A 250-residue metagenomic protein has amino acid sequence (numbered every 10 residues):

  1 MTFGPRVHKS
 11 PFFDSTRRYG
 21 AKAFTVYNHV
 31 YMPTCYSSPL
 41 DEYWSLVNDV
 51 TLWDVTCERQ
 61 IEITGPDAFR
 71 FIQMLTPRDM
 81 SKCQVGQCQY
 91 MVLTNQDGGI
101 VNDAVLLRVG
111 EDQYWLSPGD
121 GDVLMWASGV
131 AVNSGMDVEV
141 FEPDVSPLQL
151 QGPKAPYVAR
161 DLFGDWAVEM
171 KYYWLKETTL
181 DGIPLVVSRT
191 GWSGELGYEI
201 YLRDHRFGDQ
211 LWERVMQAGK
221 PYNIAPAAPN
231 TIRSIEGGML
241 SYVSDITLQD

Functional and structural regions predicted by a protein language model:
M1-M91, G99: Acidic, proline/glycine-enriched N-terminal capping motif
M1-T34, L107-D250: Conserved, structured C-terminal
P39-N48, L93-D103, V132-G135, T179-V187: Short amphipathic beta-strand starts and helix->beta connectors
D54, D103, E199: Acidic active-site catalytic centers that drive phospho-/nucleotidyl reactions and related ester hydrolyses
E58-Q60, Y90, D103, V145 (+1 more regions): Short, acidic/polar N-cap/turn motifs at the starts of alpha helices
Q60-T64, N95, V105, D112-G119: Short secondary-structure transition/capping motifs
P66-I100, K154-I183: Internal amphipathic helical hairpin motif
